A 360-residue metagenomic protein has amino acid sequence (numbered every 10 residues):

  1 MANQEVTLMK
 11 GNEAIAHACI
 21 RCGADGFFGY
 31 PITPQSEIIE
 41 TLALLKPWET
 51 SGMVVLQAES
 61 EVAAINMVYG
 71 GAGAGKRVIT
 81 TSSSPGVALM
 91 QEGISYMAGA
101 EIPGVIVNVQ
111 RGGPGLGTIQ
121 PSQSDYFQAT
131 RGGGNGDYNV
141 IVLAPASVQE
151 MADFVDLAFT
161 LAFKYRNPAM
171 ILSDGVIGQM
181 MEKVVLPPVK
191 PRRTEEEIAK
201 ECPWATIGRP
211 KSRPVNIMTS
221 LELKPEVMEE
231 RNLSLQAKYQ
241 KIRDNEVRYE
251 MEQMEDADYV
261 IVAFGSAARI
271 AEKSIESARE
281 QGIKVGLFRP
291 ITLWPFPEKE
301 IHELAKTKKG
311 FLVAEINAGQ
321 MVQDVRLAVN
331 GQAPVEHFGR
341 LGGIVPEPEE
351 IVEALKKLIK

Functional and structural regions predicted by a protein language model:
T7-L44: N-terminal glycine-rich anion-binding loops that anchor highly charged ligand groups
K10-A14, Q236-Y259, E272: Glycine-/acidic-rich phosphate or pyrophosphate-binding loops and their flanking alpha/beta elements
E37-R131, I141-F163: Thiamine diphosphate
V140-E197, E350-K360: Structural signature of the thiamine diphosphate
R166-M251: Conformationally flexible catalytic loops at phosphate/diphosphate-handling active centers
Y249-K284, F288, W294-E300: Redox- and metal-dependent alpha/beta enzyme cores, enriched for Fe-S-associated oxidoreductases and cofactor-handling
E315-K360: Peripheral docking tails and interdomain loops at the edges of cofactor- or intermediate-handling domains
